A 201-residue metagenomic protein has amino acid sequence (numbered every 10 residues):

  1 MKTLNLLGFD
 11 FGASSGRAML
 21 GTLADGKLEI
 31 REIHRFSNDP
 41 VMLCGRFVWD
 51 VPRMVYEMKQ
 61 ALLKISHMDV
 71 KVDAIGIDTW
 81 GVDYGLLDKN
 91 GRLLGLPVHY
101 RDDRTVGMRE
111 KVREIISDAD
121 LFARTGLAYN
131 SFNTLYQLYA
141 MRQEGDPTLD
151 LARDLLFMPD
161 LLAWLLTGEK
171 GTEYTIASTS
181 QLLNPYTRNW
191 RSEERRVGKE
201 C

Functional and structural regions predicted by a protein language model:
M1-G95, G107, A123: N-terminal glycine/serine-rich phosphate-binding loop of ATP-dependent small-molecule kinases, especially carbohydrate
F11-A13, L121-K199: Gly/Ser/Thr-rich active-site cleft segment
E32, R113-E114, L166: Short, compositionally biased low-complexity segments
K64-M68, E114, Q143, P147: Secondary-structure boundary motif
D73, L96-P97, P147-A152: Short active-site oxyanion
R92-L93, K111, I115-I116, D120: Hydrophobic or amphipathic alpha-helical targeting/insertion segments
D102: Carbohydrate-associated surface elements
R109-V112, L138: A generic structural signal for short hydrophobic patches within well-formed alpha-helices
